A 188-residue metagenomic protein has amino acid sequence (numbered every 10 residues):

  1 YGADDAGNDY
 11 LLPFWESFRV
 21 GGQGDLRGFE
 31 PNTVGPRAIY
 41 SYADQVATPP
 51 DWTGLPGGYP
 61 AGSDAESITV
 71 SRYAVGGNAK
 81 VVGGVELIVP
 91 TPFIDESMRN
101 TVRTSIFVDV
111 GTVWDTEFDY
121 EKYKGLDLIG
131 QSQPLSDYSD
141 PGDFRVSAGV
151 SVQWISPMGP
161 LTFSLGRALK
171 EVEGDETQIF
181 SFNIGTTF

Functional and structural regions predicted by a protein language model:
Y1-V102, I106-E117, E121-P134, I184-T186: C-terminal outer-membrane beta-barrel translocator/porin domains of Gram-negative envelope proteins and their
S71, L161-L169: Transmembrane beta-strand segments that form the barrel wall of outer-membrane beta-barrel proteins
G77-G83, N100, G142-A148, E176-F180: Residues that define the transmembrane beta-barrel architecture of outer-membrane proteins
P92-D95, W154-F163: Repeated loop/turn-to-beta-strand initiation elements of outer-membrane beta-barrel proteins
R103-F107, S151, P160-S164, N183: Residue-level detector of the transmembrane beta-barrel scaffold of outer-membrane proteins
G130-G142, V146: Surface-exposed strand-loop-strand hairpins of Gram-negative outer-membrane beta-barrel proteins
V152-W154, T177-F188: Outer-membrane beta-barrel "beta-signal"
A168-T177: Solvent-exposed loop/turn segments connecting transmembrane beta-strands in outer-membrane beta-barrel proteins
